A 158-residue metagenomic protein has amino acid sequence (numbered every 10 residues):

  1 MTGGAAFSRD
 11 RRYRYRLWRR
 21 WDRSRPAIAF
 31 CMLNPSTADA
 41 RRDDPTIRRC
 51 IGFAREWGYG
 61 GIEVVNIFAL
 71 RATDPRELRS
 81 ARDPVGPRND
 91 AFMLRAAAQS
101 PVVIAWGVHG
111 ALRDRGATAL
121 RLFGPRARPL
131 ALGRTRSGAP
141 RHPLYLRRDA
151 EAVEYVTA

Functional and structural regions predicted by a protein language model:
M1-D44: Active-site and ligand/interface coordination hotspots across diverse enzymes and nucleic-acid-associated assemblies
R11, Y15, D44-I51, R82-A91: Short acidic (Asp/Glu) patches
A27, G60-G61, P101, R128: Residues at the starts of beta-strands that form the adenosine-phosphate
P35-T37, A69, H109: Short, glycine/serine-rich, charged loops/turns that create anion-binding and catalytic segments at active sites
S36-G58: A short mixed-secondary-structure module that forms the rim of ligand-binding clefts
G60-R76: Short connector loops at secondary-structure junctions
A72, L78-A158: Glycine/proline-rich loop-helix segments at beta-alpha junctions forming the active-site rim of enzyme cores
